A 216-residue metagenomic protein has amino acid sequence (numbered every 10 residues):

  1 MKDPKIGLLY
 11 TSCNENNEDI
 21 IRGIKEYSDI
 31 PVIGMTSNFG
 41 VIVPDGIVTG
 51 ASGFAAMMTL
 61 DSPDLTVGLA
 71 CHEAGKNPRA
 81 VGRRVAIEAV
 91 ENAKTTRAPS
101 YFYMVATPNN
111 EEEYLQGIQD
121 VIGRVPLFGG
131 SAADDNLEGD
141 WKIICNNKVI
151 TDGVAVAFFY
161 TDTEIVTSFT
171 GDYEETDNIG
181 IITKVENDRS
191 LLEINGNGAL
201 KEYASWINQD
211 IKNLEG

Functional and structural regions predicted by a protein language model:
M1-I6, T11-P31, M35-G216: Small-residue-enriched flexible segments
